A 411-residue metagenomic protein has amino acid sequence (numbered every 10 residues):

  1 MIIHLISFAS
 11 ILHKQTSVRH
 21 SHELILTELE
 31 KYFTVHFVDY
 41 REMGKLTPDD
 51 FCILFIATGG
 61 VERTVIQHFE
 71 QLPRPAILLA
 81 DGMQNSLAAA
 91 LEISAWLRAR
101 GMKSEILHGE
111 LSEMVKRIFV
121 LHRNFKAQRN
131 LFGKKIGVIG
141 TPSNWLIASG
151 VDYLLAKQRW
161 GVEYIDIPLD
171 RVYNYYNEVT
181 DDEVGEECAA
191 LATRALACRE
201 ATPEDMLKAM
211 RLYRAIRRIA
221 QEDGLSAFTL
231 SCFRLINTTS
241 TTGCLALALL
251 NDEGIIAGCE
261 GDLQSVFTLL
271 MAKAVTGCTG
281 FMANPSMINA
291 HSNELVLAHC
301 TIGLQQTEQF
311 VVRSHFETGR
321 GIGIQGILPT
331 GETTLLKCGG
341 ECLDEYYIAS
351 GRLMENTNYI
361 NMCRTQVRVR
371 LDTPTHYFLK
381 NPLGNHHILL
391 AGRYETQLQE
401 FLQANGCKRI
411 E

Functional and structural regions predicted by a protein language model:
M1-V38: N-terminal basic/disordered segments at the start of proteins
A9-R19, M43, L54-V65, D81-L91 (+5 more regions): Gly/Ser/Thr-rich loops at beta-strand to alpha-helix junctions that form or flank small-molecule/cofactor-binding
S21-T34, L46-A57, A99-E113, R199-P203: Acidic/glycine-enriched edge-of-secondary-structure segments
I25-I93: An N-terminal, globular interaction/scaffold subdomain
L26-F37, L72-A76, R98-E105, K157-D166 (+2 more regions): Structural alpha-beta junctions
A95-V275: Conserved, well-structured core segments that form the ligand-binding/active-site neighborhood of functional domains
I255-M354: C-terminal catalytic subdomain
G323-E411: Extended hydrophobic packing segments that form well-structured cores
